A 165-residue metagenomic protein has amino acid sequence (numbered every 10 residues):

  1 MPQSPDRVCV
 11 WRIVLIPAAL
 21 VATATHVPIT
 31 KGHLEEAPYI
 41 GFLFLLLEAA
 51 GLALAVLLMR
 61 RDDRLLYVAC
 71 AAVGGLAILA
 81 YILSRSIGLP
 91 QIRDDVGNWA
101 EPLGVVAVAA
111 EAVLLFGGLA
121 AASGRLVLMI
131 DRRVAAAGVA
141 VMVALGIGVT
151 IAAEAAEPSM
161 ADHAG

Functional and structural regions predicted by a protein language model:
P2-V10, A53-L66, F116-A136: Cytoplasmic membrane-interface segments at the C-terminal ends of transmembrane helices
V8-C9, I29-A50: Transmembrane alpha-helix entry/boundary detector in multi-pass membrane proteins
A18-H33: Membrane-embedded alpha-helical segments in integral membrane proteins
H26-I29, A72-L89, I147-A156: C-terminal TM-helix exit segments that contain a strictly Trp-centered aromatic cap at the helix terminus
L47-L54, G104-A122: Hydrophobic cores of alpha-helical transmembrane segments in multi-pass inner/ER membrane proteins, independent
L65, L76-F116: Membrane-interface helix-loop-helix modules in multi-pass inner-membrane proteins
M129-A156: Internal/C-terminal transmembrane anchor helices
A153-G165: Membrane-interface segments at or immediately adjacent to transmembrane helices that form the boundary between
